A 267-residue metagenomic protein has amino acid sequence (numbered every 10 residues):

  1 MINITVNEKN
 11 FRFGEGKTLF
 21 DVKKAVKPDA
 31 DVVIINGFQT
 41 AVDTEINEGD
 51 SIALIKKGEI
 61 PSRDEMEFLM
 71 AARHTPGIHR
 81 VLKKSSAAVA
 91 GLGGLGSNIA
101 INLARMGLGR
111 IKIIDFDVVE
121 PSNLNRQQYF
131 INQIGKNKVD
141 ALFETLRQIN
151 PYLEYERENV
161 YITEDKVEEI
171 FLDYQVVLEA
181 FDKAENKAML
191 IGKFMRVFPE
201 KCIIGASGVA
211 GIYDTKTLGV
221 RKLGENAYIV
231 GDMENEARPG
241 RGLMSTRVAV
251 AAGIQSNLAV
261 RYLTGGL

Functional and structural regions predicted by a protein language model:
I2-K27, I34-S51, I55-L267: Adenine nucleotide-associated cytosolic modules
